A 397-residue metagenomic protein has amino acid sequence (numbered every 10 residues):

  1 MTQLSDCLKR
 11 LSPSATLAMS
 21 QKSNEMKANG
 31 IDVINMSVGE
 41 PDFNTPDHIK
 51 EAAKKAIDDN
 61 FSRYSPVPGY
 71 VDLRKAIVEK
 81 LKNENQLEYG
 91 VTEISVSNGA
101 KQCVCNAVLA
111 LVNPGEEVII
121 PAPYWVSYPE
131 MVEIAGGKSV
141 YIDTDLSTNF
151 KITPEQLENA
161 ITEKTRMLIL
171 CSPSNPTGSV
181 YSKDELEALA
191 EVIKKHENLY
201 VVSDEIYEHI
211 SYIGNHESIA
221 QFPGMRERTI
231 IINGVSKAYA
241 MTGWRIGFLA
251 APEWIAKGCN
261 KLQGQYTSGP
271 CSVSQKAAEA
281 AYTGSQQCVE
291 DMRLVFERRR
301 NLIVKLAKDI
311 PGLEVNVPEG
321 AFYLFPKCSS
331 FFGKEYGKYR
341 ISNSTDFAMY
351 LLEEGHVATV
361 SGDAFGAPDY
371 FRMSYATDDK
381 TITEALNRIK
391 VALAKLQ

Functional and structural regions predicted by a protein language model:
T2-L4, L8, S12-S14, M19 (+4 more regions): PLP-dependent class I/II
N24, V78, K82, V108-L109: Generic structural signal for well-ordered alpha-helical scaffold segments
I31-M36, K50, R63-P66: Short N-terminal amphipathic alpha-helices
T45-Y64, V78, N83: Glycine-rich phosphate-binding segment of PLP-dependent enzymes
Y64-S97: Conserved N-terminal alpha-helix of the aminotransferase class I/II PLP-enzyme fold
